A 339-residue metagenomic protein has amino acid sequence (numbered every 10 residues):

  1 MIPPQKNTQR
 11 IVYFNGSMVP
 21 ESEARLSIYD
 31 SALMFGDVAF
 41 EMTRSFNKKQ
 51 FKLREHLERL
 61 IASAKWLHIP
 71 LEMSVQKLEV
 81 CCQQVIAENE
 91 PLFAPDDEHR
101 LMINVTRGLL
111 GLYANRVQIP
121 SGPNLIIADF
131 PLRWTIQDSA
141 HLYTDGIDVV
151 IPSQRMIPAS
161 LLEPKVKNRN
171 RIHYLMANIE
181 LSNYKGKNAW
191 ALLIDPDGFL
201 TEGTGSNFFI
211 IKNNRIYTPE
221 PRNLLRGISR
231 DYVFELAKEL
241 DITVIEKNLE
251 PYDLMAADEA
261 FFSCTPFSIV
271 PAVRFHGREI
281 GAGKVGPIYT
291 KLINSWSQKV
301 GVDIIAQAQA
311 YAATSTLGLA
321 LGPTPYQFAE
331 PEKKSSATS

Functional and structural regions predicted by a protein language model:
M1-E88, G111-S339: Helix-start/capping segments and mature chain N-termini
L53-R54, P91-E98: Short, flexible active-site-proximal loops enriched in glycine and acidic residues
E98-V105: ATP-grasp fold ATP-binding core
